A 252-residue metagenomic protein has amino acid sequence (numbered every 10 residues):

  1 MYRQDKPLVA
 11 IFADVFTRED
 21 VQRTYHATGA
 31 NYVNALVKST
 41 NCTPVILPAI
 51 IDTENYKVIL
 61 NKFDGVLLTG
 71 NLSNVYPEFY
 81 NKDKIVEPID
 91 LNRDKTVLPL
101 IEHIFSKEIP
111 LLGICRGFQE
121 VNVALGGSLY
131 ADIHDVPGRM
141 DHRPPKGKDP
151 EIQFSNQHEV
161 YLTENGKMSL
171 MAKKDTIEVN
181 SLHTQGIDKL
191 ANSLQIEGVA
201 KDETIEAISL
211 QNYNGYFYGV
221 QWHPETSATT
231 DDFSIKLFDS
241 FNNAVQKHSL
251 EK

Functional and structural regions predicted by a protein language model:
M1-L112, V123, H134-A172, T176-E178 (+3 more regions): N-terminal beta1-alpha1 cap of cysteine-dependent amidohydrolase-like domains
C115, H183, H223: Active-site glycine-centered loops adjacent to acidic/histidine catalytic or metal-binding residues that shape
R116-F118, L125: Active-site loop->helix "elbow" adjoining a glycine-rich segment at hydrolase catalytic centers
F118-E120, G186: Short, catalytically relevant binding-site loops at active-site mouths
G126-Y130: Post-Walker A helix-loop "phosphate-sensing" segment adjacent to the P-loop in P-loop NTPases
Q211-Y213: Conserved loop-alpha-helix segment in the C-terminal half of the alpha/beta-hydrolase fold that carries the catalytic
G215-T226: Short helix/strand-capping connector loops at secondary-structure junctions
